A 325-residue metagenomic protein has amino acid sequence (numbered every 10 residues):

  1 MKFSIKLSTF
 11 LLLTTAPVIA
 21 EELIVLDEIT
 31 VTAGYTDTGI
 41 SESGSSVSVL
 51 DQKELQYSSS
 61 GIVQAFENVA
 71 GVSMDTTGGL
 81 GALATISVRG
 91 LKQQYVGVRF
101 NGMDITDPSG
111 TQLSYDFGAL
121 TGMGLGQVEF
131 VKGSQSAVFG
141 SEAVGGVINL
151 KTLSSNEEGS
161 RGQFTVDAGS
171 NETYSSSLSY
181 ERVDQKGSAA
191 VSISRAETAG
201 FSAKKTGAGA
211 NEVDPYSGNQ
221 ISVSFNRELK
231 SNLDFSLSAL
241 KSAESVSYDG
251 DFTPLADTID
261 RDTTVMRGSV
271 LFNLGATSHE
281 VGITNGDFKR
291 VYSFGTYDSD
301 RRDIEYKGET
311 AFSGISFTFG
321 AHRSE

Functional and structural regions predicted by a protein language model:
D27, A84, V144-G146, S160-G162 (+4 more regions): Hydrophobic, lipid-facing positions within transmembrane beta-strands of outer-membrane proteins
E28-Q56, T85: N-terminal periplasmic "start-of-domain" segments of outer-membrane beta-barrel proteins
L55, F66, V128-E129, I148-L150: Non-catalytic regulatory/gating segments with a bias toward low-complexity or hydrophobic composition
V63, E67-D104: Extracytoplasmic beta-strand/coil segments of soluble accessory domains associated with Gram-negative outer-membrane
D104-K132: Short acidic/polar hinge/loop motifs at secondary-structure boundaries that mediate gating or recognition
F117, A168-S170, E181-V183, A210-G218 (+4 more regions): Replace "Gram-negative outer membrane beta-barrel proteins" with "bacterial and organellar outer membrane beta-barrel
N149, S155-G159, Q163-D167, S179-I259: Periplasmic-side early beta-strands and strand-to-turn transitions of outer-membrane beta-barrels
A190, N226-E244, I259-E325: Face-selective signature of the C-terminal outer-membrane beta-barrel domain
